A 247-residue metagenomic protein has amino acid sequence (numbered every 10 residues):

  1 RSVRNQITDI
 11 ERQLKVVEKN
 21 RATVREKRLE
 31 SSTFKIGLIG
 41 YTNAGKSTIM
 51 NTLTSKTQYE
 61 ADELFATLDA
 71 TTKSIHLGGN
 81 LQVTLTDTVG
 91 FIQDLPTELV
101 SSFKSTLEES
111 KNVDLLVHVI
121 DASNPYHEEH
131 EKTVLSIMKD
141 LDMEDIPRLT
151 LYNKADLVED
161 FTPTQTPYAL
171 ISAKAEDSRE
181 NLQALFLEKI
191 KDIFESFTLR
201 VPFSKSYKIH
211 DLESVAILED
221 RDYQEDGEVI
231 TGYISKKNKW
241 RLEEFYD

Functional and structural regions predicted by a protein language model:
R1-T97, L107-K111: Conserved G1/Walker A P-loop phosphate-binding module
R4-I7, V100-F103, L107-S110, H127-K132 (+4 more regions): Amphipathic alpha-helical transducer elements in NTP-driven molecular machines
T8, R12-K15, K19, A44 (+7 more regions): Non-catalytic alpha-helical coupling and interface elements of nucleotide-dependent molecular machines and regulators
E30-S32, T42-N43, G78-Q82, E144 (+3 more regions): Short flexible coil/turn linkers enriched for glycine and charged/polar residues that connect secondary-structure
N80-Q82, F103-L170: Conserved C-terminal guanine-recognition region of P-loop GTPase G domains, centered on the G4
V89-I92, A122-Y126, K154-E159, K174-S178 (+2 more regions): Conserved nucleotide-binding/hydrolysis micro-motifs of P-loop NTPases
E144-L149, K154-F203: Canonical P-loop GTPase G-domain recognition
I193-D247: NTP-binding/hydrolysis catalytic cores, primarily Walker-type P-loop NTPases
